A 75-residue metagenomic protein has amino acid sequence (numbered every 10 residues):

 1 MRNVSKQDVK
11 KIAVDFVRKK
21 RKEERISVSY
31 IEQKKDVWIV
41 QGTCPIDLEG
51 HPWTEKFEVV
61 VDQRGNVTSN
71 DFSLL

Functional and structural regions predicted by a protein language model:
M1-V28: Short, non-transmembrane alpha-helical segments in secretory-pathway proteins
V4, K34, T54, D71-L74: Exposed, flexible binding/inhibitory loops of compact, secreted disulfide-stabilized domains
I26-V61: Exposed beta-strand-loop-beta-strand "reactive/processing" segments of non-cytosolic proteins
D62-L75: A short, surface-exposed interaction/processing loop segment used at functional sites
